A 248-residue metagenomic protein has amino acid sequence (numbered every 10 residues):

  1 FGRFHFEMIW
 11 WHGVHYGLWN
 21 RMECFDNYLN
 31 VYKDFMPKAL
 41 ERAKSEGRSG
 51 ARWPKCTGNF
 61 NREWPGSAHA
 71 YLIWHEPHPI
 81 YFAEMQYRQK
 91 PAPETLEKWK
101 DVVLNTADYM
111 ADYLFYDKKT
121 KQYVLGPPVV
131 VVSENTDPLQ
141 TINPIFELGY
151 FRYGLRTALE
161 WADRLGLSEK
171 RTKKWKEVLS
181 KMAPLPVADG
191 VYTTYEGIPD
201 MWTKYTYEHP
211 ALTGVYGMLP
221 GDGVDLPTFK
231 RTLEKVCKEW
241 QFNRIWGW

Functional and structural regions predicted by a protein language model:
F1, F35-A39, Q89-E94, V102-N105 (+2 more regions): Primarily short, surface-exposed interaction patches in extracytoplasmic proteins
F1, W53-Y71, G126-P144: Acidic/His metal-coordination segments adjacent to aromatic residues that form catalytic metal sites in metalloenzymes
G2-F4, C24, P37-R42, Y109-K118 (+2 more regions): Secretory-pathway/luminal and periplasmic proteins that interact with or process carbohydrate-rich
H5-K38, N59-R62, A68-P93, E97-D101 (+1 more regions): Active-site core of glycosidic bond-cleaving carbohydrate-active enzymes
L40-K44, C56-T57: Membrane-interface coil-to-helix junctions
G47: Nucleotide and nucleotide-moiety/phosphate-recognizing core
A83-Q86, W99-V102, T106-D117: An active-site-proximal structural segment forming one wall of the substrate-binding cleft that immediately precedes
Y109-R164: Acidic/histidine-rich catalytic neighborhood
